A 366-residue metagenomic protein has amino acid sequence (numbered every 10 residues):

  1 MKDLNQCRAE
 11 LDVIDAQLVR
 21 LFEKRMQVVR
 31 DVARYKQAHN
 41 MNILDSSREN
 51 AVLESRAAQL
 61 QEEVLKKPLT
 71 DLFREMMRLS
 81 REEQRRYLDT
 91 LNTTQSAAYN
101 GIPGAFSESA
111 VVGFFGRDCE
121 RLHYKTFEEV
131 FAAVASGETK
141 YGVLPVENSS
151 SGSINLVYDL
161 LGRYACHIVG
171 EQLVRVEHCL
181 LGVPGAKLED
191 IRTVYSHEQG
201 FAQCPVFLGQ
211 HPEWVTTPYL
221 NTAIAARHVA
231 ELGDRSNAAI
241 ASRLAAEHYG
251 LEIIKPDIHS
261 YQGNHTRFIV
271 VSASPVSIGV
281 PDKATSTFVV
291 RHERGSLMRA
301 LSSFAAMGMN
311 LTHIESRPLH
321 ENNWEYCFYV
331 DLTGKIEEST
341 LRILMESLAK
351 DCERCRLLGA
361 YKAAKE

Functional and structural regions predicted by a protein language model:
M1-E366: Domain-level signature for soluble enzymes in the chorismate/prephenate branch of the shikimate pathway
